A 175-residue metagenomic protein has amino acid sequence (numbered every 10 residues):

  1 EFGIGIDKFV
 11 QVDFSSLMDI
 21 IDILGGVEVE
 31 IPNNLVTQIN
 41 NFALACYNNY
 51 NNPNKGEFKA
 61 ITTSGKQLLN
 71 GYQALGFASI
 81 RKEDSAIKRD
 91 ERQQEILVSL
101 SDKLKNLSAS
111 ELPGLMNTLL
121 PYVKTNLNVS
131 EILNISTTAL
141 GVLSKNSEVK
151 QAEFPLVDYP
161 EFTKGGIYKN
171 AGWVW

Functional and structural regions predicted by a protein language model:
E1, L24, A86-I87, N170-V174: Extracytoplasmic strand-loop-helix segments at the start of, or within, the mature domains of secreted/periplasmic
E1-I6, V10-S16, D22-N33, Q67 (+5 more regions): Sec/Tat-exported extracytoplasmic proteins
F2, F9, F14, F42 (+4 more regions): Phenylalanine-focused residue identity feature
G5, N51-N54, G65, Q73 (+4 more regions): A general marker of short, structured functional hotspots
D19-E111: Flexible, polar/acidic helix-loop-strand segments at domain edges
P113-N117: Short, well-ordered alpha-helical segments enriched in acidic and aromatic residues
Y122-W175: C-terminal solvent-exposed extensions
